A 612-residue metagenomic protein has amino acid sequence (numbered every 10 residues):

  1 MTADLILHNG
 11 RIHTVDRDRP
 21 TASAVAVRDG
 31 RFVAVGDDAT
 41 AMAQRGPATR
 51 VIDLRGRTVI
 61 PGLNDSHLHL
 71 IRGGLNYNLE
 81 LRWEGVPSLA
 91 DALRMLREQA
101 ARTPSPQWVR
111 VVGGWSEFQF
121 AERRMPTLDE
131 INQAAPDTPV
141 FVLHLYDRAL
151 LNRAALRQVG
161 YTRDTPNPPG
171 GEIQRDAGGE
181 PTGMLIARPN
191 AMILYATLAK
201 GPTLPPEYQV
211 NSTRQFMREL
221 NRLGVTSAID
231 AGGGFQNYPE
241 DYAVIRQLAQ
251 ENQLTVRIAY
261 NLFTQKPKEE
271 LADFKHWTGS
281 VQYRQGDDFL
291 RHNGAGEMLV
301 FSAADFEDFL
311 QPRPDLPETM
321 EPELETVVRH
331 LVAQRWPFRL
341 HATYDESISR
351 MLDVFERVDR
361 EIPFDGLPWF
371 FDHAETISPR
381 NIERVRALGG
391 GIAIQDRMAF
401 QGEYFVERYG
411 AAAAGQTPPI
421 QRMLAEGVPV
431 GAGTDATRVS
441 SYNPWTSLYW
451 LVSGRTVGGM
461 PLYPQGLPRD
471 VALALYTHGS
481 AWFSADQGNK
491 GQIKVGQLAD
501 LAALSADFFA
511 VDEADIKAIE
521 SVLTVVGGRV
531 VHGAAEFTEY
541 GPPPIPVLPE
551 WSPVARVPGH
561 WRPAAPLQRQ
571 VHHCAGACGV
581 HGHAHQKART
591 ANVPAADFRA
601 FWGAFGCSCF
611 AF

Functional and structural regions predicted by a protein language model:
T2-H8, H13, R17-T278, R291-S347 (+5 more regions): Divalent metal-binding segments
A3, G10, A34, A333-Q334 (+7 more regions): In a subset of proteins, long, contiguous C-terminal domains/tails are tracked
T14, R45, L96, V159 (+6 more regions): Generic helix-packing signal
G74-N78, Y161, G233, R350 (+4 more regions): Hydrophobic alpha-helical membrane-insertion segments
E80-L81, Y404, V495, P553: Juxtamembrane/interface motifs at transmembrane-helix termini
V112, L143, Q395, A502-S505 (+1 more regions): Residue-level recognition of conserved beta-strand edge/terminus positions
L248-E251, T278-L290, I362-F364, V385-G389: Acidic (Asp/Glu)-rich catalytic clusters
R329-R339, T343-W369, H373-A374, P379-E383 (+3 more regions): His/Asp/Glu-enriched, well-ordered alpha-helical/loop segment that forms or immediately abuts the divalent-metal
